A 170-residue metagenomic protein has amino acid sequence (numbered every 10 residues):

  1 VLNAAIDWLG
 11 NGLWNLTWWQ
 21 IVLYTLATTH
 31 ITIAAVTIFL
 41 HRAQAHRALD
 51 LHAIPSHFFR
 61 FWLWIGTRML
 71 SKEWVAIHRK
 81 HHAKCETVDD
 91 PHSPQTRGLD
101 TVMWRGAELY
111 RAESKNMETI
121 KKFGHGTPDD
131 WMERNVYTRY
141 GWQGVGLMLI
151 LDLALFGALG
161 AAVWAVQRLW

Functional and structural regions predicted by a protein language model:
V1-W170: Non-catalytic, topology-defining segments of multipass membrane proteins
